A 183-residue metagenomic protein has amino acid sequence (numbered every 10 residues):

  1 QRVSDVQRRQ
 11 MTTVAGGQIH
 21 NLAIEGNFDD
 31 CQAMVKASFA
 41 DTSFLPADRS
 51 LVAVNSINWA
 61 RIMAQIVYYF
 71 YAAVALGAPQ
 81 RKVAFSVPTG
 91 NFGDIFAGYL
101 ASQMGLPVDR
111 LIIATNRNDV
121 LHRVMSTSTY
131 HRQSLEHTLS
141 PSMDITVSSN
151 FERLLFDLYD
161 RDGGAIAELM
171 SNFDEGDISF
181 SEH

Functional and structural regions predicted by a protein language model:
Q1-H183: PLP-dependent amino-acid enzyme catalytic core
